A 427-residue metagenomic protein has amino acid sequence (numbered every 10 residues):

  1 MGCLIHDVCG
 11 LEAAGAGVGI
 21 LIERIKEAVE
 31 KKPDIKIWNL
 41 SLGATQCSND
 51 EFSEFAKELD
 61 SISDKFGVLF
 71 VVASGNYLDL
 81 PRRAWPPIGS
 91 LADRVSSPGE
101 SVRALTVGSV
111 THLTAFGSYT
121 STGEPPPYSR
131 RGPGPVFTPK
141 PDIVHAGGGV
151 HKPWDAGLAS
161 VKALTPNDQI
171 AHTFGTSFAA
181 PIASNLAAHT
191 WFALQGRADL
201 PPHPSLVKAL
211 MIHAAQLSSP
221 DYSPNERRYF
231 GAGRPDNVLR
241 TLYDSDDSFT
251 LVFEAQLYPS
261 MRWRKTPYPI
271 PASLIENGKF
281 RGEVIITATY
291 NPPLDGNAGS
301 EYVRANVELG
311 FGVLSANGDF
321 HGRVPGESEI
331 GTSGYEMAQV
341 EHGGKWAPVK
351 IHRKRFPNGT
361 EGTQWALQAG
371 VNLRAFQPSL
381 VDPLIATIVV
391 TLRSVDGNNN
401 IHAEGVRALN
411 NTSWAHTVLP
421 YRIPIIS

Functional and structural regions predicted by a protein language model:
M1-E51: Subtilisin-like peptidase catalytic core
M1-G17, G67, E100-R103, G134-K140 (+2 more regions): Subtilisin-like serine protease catalytic core
M1-H6, A171-F192: Active-site alpha-helical elements of protease catalytic centers
V110-S121, P125, S129-A180: Catalytic-core environment of secreted peptidases
H145, S184-G196, H213: Short glycine/serine- and small hydrophobic-enriched flexible loop segments
R228-S315: Secreted peptidase-domain scaffold signal
D246, D319-G362, R374-P378: Extended, solvent-exposed segments with strong compositional bias
Y302-A316, F356-S427: C-terminal edge strands of extracellular/lumenal beta-sandwich accessory domains
